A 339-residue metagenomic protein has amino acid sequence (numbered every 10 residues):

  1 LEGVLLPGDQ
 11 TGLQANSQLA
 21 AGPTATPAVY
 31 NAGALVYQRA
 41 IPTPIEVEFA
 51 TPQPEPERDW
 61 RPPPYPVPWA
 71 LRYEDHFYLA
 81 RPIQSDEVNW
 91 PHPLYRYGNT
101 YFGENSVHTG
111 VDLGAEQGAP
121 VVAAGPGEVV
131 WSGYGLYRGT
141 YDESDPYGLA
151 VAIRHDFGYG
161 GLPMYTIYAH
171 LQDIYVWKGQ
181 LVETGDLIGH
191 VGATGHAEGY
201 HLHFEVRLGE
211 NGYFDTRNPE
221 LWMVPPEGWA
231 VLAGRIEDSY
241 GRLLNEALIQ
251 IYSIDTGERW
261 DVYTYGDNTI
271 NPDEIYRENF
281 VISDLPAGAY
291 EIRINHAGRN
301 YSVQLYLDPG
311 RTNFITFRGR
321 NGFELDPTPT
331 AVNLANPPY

Functional and structural regions predicted by a protein language model:
L1-T51, R318-G319, E324-Y339: Cationic-aromatic interfacial patches
G33-L149, D156-G158, T184, A193 (+5 more regions): Surface-exposed, glycine-biased beta-strand/turn segments
T109, Y141-H155, I167-H170, K178-V231: Conserved, short, structured surface segments that act as functional micro-motifs
G160, N211-D215, E324: Short, charged/polar, Gly/Pro-enriched secondary-structure boundary elements
G161-Y165, F214, N300-S302: Short, mixed charged/polar active-site loops that provide acid/base catalysis or chelate metal/phosphate cofactors
D267-D284: Short, surface-exposed beta-strand/beta-hairpin micro-motifs centered on an aromatic residue
